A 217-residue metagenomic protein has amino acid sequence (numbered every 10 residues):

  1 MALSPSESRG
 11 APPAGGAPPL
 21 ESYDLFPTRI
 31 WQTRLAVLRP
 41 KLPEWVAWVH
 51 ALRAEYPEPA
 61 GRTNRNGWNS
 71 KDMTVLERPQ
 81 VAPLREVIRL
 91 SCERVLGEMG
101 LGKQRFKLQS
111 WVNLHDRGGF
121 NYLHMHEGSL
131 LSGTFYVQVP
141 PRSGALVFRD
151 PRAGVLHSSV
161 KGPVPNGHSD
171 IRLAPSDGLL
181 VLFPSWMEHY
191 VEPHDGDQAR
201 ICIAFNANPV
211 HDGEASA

Functional and structural regions predicted by a protein language model:
L3-L101, F120: Non-heme Fe(II)/2-oxoglutarate
L25, G102-Q104, M125-S129, D195-A199: A generic structural micro-feature
T28, K107, H168, Q198-C202: Short edge beta-strand segments in beta-sheet-rich domains
G100-S110: A short coil-to-beta-strand element that immediately follows conserved catalytic motifs
Q109-L182, E192, P209-E214: Catalytic core of non-heme Fe(II) oxygenases with the double-stranded beta-helix
S176, V191-C202: Ligand-binding loop in jelly-roll beta-barrel domains
R200-A217: Long hydrophobic alpha-helical segments typical of transmembrane helices together with their membrane-interfacial
